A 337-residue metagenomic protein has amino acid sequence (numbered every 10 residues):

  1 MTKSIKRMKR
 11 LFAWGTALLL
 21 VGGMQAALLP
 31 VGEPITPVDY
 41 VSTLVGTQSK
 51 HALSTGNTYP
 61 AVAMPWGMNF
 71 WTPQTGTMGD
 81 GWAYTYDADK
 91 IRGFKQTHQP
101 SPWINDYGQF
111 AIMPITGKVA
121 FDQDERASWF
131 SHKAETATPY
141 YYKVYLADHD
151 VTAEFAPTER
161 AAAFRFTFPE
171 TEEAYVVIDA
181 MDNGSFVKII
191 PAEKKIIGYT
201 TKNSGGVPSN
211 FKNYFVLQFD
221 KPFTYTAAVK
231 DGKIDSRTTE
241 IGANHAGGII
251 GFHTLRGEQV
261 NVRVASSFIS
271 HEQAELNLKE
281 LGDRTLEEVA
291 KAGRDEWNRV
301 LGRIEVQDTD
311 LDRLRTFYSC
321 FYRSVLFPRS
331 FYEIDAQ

Functional and structural regions predicted by a protein language model:
M1-S4, L28-P30: Enriched but not universal
T2-K3, L18, A83, T316: Helix-centric, low-specificity signal for extended rod-like, repetitive segments
K3-G15: Bacterial N-terminal signal peptides that target proteins for export
L11, A26-L28: Residue-level recognition of alpha-helix boundary/capping or hinge positions
G15-T16, R329: A periodicity- and composition-biased signal for non-globular, repetitive helical segments
L19-L20, M24: Hydrophobic core
L28-Q337: Accessory carbohydrate-recognition regions in carbohydrate-active enzymes
